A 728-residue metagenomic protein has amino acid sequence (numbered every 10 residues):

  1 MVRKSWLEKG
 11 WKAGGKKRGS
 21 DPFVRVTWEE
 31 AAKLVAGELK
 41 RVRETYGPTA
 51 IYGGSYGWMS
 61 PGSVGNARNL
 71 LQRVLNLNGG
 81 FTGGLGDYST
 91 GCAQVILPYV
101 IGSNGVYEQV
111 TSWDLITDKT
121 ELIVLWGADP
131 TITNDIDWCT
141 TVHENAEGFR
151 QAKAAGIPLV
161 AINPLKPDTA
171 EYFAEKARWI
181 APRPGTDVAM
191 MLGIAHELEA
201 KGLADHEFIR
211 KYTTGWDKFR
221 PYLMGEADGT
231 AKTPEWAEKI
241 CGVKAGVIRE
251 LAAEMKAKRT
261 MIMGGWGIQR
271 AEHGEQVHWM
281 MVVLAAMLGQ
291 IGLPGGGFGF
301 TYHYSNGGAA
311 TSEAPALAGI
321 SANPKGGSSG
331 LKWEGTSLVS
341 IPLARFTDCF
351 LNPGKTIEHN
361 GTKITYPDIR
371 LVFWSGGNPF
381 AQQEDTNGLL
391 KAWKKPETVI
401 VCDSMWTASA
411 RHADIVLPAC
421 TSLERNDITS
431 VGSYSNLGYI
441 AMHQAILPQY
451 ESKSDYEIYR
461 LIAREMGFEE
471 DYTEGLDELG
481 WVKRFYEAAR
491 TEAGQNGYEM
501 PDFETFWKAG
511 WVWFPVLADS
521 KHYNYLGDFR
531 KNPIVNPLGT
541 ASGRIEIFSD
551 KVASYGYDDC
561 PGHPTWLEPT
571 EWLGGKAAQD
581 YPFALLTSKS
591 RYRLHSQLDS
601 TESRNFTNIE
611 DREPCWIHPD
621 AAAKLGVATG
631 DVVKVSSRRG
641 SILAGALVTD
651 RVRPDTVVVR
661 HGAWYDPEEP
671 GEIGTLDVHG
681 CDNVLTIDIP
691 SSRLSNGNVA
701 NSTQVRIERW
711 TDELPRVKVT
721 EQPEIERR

Functional and structural regions predicted by a protein language model:
M1-E30, H196, K201-A245, G327-L331 (+6 more regions): N-terminal leader/propeptide and maturation segments of large enzyme subunits in energy/redox metabolism and hydrolases
M1-L203, L461-R464, A623, P667-R728: N-terminal export/assembly segments and adjacent metallocofactor-ligating motifs of anaerobic energy-metabolism
G19, D129-P130, E175-K176, W216 (+3 more regions): Flexible glycine/proline-enriched surface loops and loop-helix/loop-strand junctions
N66-I162, T169, V188-L192, A285-R411 (+2 more regions): Extended redox/cofactor-interaction regions of prokaryotic respiratory oxidoreductases
I194, T214-T347: Active-site phosphate/pyrophosphate-binding segments
D414: Catalytic, metal-anchored helix/loop core of enzyme active sites in primary metabolism
L423-P448, I458-A463: Glycine/threonine-rich phosphate-binding loop and adjacent beta-strand/alpha-helix elements that clamp
A445, Q449, K453-A509, S596 (+2 more regions): Long, contiguous, secondary-structure-rich segments that constitute the structural scaffold of globular domains
